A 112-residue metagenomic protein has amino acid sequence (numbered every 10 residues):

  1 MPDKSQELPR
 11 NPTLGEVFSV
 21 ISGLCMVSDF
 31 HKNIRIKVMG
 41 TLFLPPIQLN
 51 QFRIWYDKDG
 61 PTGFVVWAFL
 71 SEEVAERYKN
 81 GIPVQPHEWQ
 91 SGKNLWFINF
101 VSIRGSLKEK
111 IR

Functional and structural regions predicted by a protein language model:
M1-M39: Short amphipathic alpha-helix that is part of the acyltransferase structural core
K4, K32, K37, K58 (+3 more regions): Context-gated lysine
V17-M26, W67, W89, L95-F100: Generic detector of bulky aromatic hydrophobic side chains
R35, L70-S71: Helix N-terminus capping/helix-initiation residues
V38-L44, N50-I54, N80-H87: Short secondary-structure capping micro-motifs at structural edges
P45-I47, G105-S106: Acidic-and-aromatic substrate-binding clefts and catalytic sites of carbohydrate-active enzymes
I47-F64, A68-F69: Conserved beta-hairpin
S71-R112: Acyl-donor binding region in acyl/amide transferases
